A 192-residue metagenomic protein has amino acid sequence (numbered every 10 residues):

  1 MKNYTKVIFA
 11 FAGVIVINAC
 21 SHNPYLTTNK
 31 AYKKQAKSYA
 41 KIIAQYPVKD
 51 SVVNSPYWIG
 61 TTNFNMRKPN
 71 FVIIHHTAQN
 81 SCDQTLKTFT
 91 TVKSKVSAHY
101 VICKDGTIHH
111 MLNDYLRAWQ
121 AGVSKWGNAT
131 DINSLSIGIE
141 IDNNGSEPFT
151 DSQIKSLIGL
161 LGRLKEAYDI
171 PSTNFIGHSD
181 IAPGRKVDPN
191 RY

Functional and structural regions predicted by a protein language model:
M1-T27: Bacterial Sec-dependent N-terminal signal peptides
C20-Q35, G145-Y192: Basic/polar, cationic surfaces and motifs that engage anionic cell-wall and phosphate/carboxylate ligands
C20-T130: N-terminal catalytic cores of peptidoglycan-degrading enzymes
T61-T62, H76-A78, L112, N143-G145 (+1 more regions): Sec/Tat-exported extracytoplasmic proteins
S97, I102, L135-S136, Q153 (+2 more regions): Cell-envelope/glycan interface and biosynthesis
W126-G138, S179-P189: Active-site microenvironments of hydrolase-like enzyme catalytic domains
S136-P148: Substrate-binding clefts and substrate-entry loops adjacent to catalytic sites of polymer-processing enzymes acting on
